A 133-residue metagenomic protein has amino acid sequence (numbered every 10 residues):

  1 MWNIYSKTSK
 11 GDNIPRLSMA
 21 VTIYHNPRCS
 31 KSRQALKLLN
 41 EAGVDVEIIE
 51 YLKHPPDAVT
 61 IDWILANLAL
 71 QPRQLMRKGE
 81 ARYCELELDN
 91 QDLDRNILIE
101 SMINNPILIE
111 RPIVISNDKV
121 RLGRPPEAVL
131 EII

Functional and structural regions predicted by a protein language model:
M19-L38, A42, V46-I49: Local sequence-structure signature of Cys/Sec-based thiol-disulfide redox active-site neighborhoods
Y51-I133: Thiol/selenol-based redox catalytic cores and closely related redox-interacting motifs
